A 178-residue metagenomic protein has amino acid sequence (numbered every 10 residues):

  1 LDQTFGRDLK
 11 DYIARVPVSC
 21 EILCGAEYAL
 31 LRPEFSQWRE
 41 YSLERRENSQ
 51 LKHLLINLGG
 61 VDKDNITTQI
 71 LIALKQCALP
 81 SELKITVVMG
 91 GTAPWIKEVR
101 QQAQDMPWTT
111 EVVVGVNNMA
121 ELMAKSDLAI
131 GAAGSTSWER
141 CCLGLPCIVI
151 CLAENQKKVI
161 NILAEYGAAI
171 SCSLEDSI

Functional and structural regions predicted by a protein language model:
L1-N65, I96: A nucleotide-sugar donor-handling region in carbohydrate enzymes
Y12-A14, K97-M106, I160-L163: Short, aromatic/basic amphipathic alpha-helical patches
N48-S126: Donor-nucleotide binding loops and adjacent catalytic segments primarily of GT-B fold Leloir glycosyltransferases
A120, S137-L143, N161: Short alpha-helical segment that forms part of, or immediately flanks, the ligand-binding pocket in carbohydrate-active
M123, C141-C142, I148, A164: Short alpha-helix at the nucleotide-sugar/activated-sugar donor binding site of glycosyltransferases and closely
A124-S135: Acidic donor-binding loop of glycosyltransferase active sites
A129-G131, P146-E154: Short hydrophobic beta-strand element within catalytic cores of glycosyltransferases and related nucleotide-activated
N155-I178: Change "using UDP/GDP/dTDP sugars" to "using nucleotide sugars
